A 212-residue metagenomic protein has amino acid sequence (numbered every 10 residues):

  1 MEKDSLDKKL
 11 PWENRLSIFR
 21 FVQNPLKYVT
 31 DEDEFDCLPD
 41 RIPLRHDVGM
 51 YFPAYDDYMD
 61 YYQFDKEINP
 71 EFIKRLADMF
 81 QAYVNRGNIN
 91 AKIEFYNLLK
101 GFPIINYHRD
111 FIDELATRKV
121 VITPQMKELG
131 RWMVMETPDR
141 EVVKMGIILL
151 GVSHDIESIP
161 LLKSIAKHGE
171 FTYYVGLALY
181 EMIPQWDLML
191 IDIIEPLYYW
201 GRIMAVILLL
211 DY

Functional and structural regions predicted by a protein language model:
E2-E157, H168, T172: Extended repeat-based scaffolds of very large eukaryotic assembly and lipid-transport proteins
L98, L149, A178-E181, L208-D211: Core register positions within helices of long alpha-helical scaffolds
L129-W132, I159-K163, M189-I194: Buried hydrophobic core positions in alpha-solenoid tandem helical repeats
V134, A166, I183, I194-E195: A conserved position within tetratricopeptide repeats
I156, P184-Q185: Alpha-solenoid helical repeat scaffolds
S164, H168-E181, R202: Basic (Lys/Arg-enriched) interaction patch that binds polyanionic ligands
I193-Y212: Long alpha-helical HEAT/HEAT-like repeat alpha-solenoid scaffolds in very large eukaryotic proteins, especially those
